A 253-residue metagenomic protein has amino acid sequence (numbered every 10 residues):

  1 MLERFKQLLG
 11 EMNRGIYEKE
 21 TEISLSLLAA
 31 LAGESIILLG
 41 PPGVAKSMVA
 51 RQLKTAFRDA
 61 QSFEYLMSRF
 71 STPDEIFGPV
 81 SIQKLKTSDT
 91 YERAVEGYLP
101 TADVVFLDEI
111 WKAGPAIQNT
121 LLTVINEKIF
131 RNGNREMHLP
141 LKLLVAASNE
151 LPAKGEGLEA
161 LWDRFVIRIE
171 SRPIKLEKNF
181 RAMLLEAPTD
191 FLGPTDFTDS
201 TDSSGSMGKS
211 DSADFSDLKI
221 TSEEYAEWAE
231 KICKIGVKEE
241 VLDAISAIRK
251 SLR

Functional and structural regions predicted by a protein language model:
L2-P41: Pre-Walker A (pre-P-loop) alpha-helix and adjacent loop at the N terminus of AAA/AAA+ ATPase modules, a conserved
E18, S26, L38, I76 (+5 more regions): Conserved RecA-like P-loop NTPase ATPase core
L25-L28, K84-V105: Conserved alpha-helical scaffold flanking the Walker A/P-loop in AAA+ ATPase domains
L27-R69: Walker A/P-loop
A60, E64, Q83-D89, V104-G193 (+1 more regions): Canonical AAA+ ATPase core
S71-T87: Conserved NTP-binding/hydrolysis module of P-loop NTPases
E186-G193, D211-R253: Basic, amphipathic alpha-helical bundle interface domains used for macromolecular binding and assembly
T195-G205, S210-A213: Short, low-complexity, charge-dense intrinsically disordered segments
